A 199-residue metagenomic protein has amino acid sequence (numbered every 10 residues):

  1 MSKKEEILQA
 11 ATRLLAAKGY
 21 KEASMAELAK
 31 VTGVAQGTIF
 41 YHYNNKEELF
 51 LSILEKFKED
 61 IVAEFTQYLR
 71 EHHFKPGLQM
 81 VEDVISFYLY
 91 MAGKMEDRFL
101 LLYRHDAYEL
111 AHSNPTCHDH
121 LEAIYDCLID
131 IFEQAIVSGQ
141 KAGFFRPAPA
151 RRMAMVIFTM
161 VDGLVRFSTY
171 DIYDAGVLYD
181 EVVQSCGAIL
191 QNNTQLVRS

Functional and structural regions predicted by a protein language model:
S2, E6, L14-E48, S52: Helix-turn-helix
K4-E5, M25, E47, L51 (+8 more regions): Short, structured helix-loop boundary elements
A10, L14, F87, M91 (+1 more regions): Amphipathic alpha-helical interface segments
A17-K21, M95, A142: Short coil/turn segments at alpha/beta junctions that flank glycine-rich nucleotide-binding fingerprints
S52, Q67-E96, M153-I157, Y179 (+1 more regions): Hydrophobic alpha-helical connector segments
E55-I61: Short, basic, alpha-helical segments at the C-terminal edge of helix-turn-helix-like DNA-binding modules
S86-G93, Y103-A111, Q184-L190: Helix-loop "lid/cap" segments that line or gate small-molecule binding pockets
D97-Y103, H118, E122, D126 (+2 more regions): Hydrophobic/aromatic-rich alpha-helical bundle segments in the mid-to-C-terminal region
